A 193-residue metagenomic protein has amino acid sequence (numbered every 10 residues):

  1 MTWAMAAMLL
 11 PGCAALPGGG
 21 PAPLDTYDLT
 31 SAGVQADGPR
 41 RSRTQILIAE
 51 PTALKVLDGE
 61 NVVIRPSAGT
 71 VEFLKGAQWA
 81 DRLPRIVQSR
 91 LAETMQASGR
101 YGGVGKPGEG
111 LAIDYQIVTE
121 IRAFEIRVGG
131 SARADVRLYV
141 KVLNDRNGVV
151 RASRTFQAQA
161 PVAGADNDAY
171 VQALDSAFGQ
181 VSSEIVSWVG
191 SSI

Functional and structural regions predicted by a protein language model:
M1-W3: N-terminal export leaders
L9-G12: C-terminal motif of bacterial Sec signal peptides marking the signal peptidase cleavage site
A14-D28, A32-D37, S42, E93 (+1 more regions): Surface-exposed short loop/turn segments
A14-P84, S192-I193: A structural "domain/chain start" motif
Q45-E50, V63-R65, Q116-E120, D135-K141 (+1 more regions): Soluble periplasmic/extracytoplasmic beta-strand elements of cell-envelope proteins
T70-Q78, R146-S183, S187: Short secondary-structure boundary motifs at beta->alpha junctions and helix caps
P84, Q88, A92, S98 (+3 more regions): Extracytoplasmic/secreted envelope proteins and their assembly/folding machinery, especially bacterial periplasmic
